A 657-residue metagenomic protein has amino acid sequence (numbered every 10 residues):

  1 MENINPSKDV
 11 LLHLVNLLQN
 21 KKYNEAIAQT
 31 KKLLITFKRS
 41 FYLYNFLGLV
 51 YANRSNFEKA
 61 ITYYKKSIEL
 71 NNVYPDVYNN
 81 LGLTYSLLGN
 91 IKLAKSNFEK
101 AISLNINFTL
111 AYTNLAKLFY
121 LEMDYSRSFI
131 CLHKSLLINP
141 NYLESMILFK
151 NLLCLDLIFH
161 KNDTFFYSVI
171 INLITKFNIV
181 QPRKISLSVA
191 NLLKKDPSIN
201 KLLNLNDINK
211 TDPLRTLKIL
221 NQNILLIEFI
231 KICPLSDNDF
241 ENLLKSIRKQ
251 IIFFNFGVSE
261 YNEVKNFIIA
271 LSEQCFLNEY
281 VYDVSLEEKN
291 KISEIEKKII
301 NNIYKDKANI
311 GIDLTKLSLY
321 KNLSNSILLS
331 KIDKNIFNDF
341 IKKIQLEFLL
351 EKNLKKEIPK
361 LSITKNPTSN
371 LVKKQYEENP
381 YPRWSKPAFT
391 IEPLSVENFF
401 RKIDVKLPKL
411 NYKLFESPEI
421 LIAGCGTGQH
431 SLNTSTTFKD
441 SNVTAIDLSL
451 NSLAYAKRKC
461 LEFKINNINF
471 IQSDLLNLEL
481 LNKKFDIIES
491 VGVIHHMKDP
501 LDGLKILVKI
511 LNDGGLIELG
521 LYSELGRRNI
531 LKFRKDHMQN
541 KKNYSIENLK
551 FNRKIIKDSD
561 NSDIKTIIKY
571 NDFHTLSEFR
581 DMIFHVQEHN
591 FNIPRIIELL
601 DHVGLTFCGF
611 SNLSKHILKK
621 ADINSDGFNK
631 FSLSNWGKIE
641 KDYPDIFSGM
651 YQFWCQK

Functional and structural regions predicted by a protein language model:
V15, Y42-N53, D76-L87, L110-K117 (+1 more regions): Conserved alpha-helical positions within TPR/SEL1-like repeat arrays
S40, Y74, F108, N141-Y142 (+1 more regions): Residue-level recognition of tetratricopeptide repeat
I130, L137, N141-L371, F415 (+2 more regions): N-terminal accessory segments
L516-K565: Conserved class I S-adenosyl-L-methionine
N552, D558-K657: Rossmann-like AdoMet/SAM-dependent catalytic core
